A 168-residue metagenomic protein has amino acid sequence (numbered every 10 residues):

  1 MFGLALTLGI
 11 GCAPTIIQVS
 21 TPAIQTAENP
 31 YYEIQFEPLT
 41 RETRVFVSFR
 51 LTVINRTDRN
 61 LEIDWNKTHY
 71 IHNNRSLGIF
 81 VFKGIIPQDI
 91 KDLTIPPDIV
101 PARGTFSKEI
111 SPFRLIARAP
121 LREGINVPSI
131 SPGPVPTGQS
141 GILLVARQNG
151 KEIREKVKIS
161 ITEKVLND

Functional and structural regions predicted by a protein language model:
M1-G3: Sec-dependent signal peptide recognition, specifically the positively charged N-region followed immediately by
L8-G11: C-terminal motif of bacterial Sec signal peptides marking the signal peptidase cleavage site
A13-V45, R56: Low-complexity, acidic Ser/Thr/Pro/Gly-rich terminal tails and inter-domain linkers that flank the onset of structured
V19-A23, F106, I110-D168: Surface-exposed edge beta-strand/loop patches
P38-L39, S48-R50, K91-D98: Short secondary-structure capping micro-motifs at structural edges
T43-L51, Q139: Short, solvent-exposed loop/turn segments enriched in Ser/Thr/Gly
I54, I71, V145-R147: A generic structural motif
R56-K108, P112-R114, N167: The feature marks short-to-medium sequence segments in extracytoplasmic or secretory-pathway proteins
